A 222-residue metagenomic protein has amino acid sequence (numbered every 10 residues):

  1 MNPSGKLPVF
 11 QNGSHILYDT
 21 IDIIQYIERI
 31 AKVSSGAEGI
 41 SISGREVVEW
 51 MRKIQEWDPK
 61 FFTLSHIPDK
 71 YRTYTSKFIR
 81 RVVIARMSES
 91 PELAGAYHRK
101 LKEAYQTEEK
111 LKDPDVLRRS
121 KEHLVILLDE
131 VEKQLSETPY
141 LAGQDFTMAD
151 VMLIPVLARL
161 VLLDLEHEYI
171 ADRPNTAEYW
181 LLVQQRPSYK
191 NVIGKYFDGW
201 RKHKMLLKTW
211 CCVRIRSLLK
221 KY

Functional and structural regions predicted by a protein language model:
M1-R99, Y222: GST-like domain detector, emphasizing the conserved glutathione-binding G-site in the N-terminal thioredoxin-like
D58-L181: GST-like fold's C-terminal all-alpha helical module
L163-Y222: Long, positively charged, glycine-interspersed low-complexity recognition regions
